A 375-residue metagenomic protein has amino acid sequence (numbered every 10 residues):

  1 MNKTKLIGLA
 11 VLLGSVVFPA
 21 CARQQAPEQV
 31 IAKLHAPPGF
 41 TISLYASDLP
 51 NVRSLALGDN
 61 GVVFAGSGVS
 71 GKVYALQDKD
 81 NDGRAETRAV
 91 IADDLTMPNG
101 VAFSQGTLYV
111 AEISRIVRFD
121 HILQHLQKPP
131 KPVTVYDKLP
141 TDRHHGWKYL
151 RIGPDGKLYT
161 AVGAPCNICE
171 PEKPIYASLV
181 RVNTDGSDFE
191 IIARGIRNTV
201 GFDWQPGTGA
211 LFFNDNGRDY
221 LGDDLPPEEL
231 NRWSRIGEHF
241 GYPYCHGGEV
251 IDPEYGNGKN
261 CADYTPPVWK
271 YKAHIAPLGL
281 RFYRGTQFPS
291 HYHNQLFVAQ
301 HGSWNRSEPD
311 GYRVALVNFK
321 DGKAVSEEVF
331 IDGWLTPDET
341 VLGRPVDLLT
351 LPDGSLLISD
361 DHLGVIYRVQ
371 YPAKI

Functional and structural regions predicted by a protein language model:
R23-A36, W147, A164-N167, R181-S187 (+5 more regions): Beta-propeller domain segments
L44-L49, V90-D94, V135-D142, I191-G195 (+3 more regions): Surface loop/turn motifs at the tips and blade-to-blade linkers of beta-strand repeat domains
D48, G58, S104, G153-D155 (+3 more regions): Structural WD40 beta-propeller signal
N51, D94-M97, S104, G146 (+7 more regions): Beta-rich catalytic cores
L55, V101, L150, T199-F202 (+2 more regions): Hydrophobic core register within WD40 beta-propeller blades
V62-G66, T107-V110, K157-A161, A210-N214 (+2 more regions): Conserved beta-propeller blade signature
N81-T87, L126: Acidic, glycine-anchored loop motifs typical of Ca2+
A102, S114-G153, A161-A164, A193: Asp-box/WD-like beta-propeller blade repeats and closely related beta-sheet repeat scaffolds
